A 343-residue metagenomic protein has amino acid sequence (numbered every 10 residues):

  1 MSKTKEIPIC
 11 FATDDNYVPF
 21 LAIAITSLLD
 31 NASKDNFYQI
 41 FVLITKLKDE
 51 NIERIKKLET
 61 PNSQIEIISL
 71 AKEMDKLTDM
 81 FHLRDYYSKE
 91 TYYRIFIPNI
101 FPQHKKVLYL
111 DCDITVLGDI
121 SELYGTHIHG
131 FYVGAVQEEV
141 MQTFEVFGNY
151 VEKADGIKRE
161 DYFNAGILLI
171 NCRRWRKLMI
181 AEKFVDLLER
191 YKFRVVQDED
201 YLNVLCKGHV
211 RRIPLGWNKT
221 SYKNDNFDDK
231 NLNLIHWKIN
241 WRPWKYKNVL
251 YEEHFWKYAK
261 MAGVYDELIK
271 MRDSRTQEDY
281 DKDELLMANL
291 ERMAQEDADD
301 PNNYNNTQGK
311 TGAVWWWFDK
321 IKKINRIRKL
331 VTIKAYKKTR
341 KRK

Functional and structural regions predicted by a protein language model:
M1-I7, T13, F20, I170-K343: A glycosyltransferase accessory/donor-loop signature
T26, E53-K56, L117-H129, A181: Short alpha-helix within the catalytic core of nucleotide-sugar-dependent glycosyltransferases
S27-N36: Short, acidic, metal-binding catalytic loop of nucleotide-sugar glycosyltransferases
Y38-K46, A135-Q137: Short internal beta-strands
L58-N99: Active-site-proximal specificity loops/subdomain of glycosyltransferases
V107: Short aromatic/hydrophobic "clamp" motif used to bind/position activated sugar donors
L110: Catalytic metal- and UDP-sugar-binding loop of GT-A-like glycosyltransferases, i.e., residues flanking the conserved
I114-F147: Conserved donor-nucleotide/metal-binding helix-loop-beta segment in metal-dependent transferases, i.e., the alpha-helix
